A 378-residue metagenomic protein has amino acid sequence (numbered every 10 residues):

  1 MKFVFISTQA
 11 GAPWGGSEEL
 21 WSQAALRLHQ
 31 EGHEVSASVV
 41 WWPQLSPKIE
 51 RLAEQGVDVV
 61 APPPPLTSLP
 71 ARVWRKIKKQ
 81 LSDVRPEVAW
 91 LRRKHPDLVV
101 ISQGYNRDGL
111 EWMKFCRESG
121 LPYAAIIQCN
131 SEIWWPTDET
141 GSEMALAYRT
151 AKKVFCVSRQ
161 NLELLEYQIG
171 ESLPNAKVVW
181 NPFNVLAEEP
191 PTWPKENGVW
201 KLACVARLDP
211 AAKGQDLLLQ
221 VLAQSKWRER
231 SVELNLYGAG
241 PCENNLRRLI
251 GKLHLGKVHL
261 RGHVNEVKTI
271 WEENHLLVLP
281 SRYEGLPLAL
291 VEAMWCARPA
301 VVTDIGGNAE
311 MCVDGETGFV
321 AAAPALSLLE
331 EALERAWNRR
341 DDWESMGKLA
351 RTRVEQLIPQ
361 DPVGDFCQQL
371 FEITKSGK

Functional and structural regions predicted by a protein language model:
V4-I6, P194-K213, L219-L222: Conserved donor-binding/catalytic core segment of Leloir-type glycosyltransferases
P96-L98, E272-G285, R298: Acidic donor-binding loop of glycosyltransferase active sites
G104, H263, R282: Aromatic "clamp/platform" in nucleotide-sugar-dependent glycosyltransferases that forms part of the donor/acceptor
T150-N175, F183-A187: A short, active-site helix/loop in glycosyltransferases that binds the activated sugar's phosphate group
R247-V264: Nucleotide-activated donor-binding/catalytic signature segment of Leloir-type glycosyltransferases, i.e., the conserved
P299-V302, C312: Short hydrophobic beta-strand element within catalytic cores of glycosyltransferases and related nucleotide-activated
D314-G315, F319-L326, R335-R340: Conserved acidic donor-binding segment of nucleotide-sugar-dependent glycosyltransferases
R335, D342-L357: A short, well-ordered alpha-helix in the C-terminal region of glycosyltransferases
